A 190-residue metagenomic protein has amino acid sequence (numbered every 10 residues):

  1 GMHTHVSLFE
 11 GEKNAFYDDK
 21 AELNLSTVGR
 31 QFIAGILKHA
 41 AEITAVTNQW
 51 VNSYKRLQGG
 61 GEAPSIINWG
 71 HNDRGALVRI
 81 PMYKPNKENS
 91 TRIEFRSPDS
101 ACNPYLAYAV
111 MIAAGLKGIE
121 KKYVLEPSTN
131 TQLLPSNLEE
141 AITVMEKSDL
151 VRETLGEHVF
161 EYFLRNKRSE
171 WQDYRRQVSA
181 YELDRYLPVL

Functional and structural regions predicted by a protein language model:
G1-T131: Active-site capping/gating regions of soluble enzymes
N130-L190: Acidic, glycine-enriched catalytic cores built around paired aspartates
